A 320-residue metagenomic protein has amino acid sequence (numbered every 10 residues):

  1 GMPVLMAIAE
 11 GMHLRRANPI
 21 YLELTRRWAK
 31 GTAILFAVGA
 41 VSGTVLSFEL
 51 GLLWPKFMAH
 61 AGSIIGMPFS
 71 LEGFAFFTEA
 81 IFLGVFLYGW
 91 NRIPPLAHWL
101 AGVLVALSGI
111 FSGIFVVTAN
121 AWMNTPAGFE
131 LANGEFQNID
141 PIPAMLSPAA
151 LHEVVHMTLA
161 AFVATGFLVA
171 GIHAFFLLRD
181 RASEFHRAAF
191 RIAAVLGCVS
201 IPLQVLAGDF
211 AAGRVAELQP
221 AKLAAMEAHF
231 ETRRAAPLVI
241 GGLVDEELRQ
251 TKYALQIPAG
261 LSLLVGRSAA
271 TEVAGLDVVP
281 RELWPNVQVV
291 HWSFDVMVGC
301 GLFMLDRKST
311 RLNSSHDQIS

Functional and structural regions predicted by a protein language model:
G1-L5, A75-L83, A161-G171, V296-S309: Hydrophobic alpha-helical transmembrane segments
M2, T32-L35, L71, A75 (+5 more regions): Hydrophobic alpha-helical transmembrane segments of polytopic
R16-A37, H60-G66, S70, G89-L107 (+2 more regions): Membrane-interfacial loop-to-helix junctions in multi-pass inner-membrane proteins
A17-L24, F48-F69, A121-V155, A211-R233 (+2 more regions): Membrane-interface interhelical loops and short amphipathic "cap" helices that link adjacent transmembrane segments
A33-G43, L104-M123, G197-G208, E246-L255 (+1 more regions): Hydrophobic alpha-helical membrane-insertion segments
L35-L104, I114, T118-A121: Membrane-interface helix-loop-helix modules in multi-pass inner-membrane proteins
V85-R92, H98-V103, I114-W122, M145 (+1 more regions): Internal alpha-helical transmembrane segments
T310-S315: Conserved small/polar residues in nucleotide/adenosyl-binding loops
